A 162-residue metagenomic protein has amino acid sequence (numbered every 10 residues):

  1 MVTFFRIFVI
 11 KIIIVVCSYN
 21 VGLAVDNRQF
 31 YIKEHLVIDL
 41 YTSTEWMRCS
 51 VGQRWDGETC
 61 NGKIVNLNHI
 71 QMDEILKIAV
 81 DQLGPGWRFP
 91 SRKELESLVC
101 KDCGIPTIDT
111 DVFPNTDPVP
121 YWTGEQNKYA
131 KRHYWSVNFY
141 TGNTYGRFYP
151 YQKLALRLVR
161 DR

Functional and structural regions predicted by a protein language model:
M1-I7: Positively charged n-region of N-terminal signal peptides that target proteins for export
V9-S18: Bacterial N-terminal signal peptides
G22-D26: Boundary at the C-terminal end of the N-terminal hydrophobic targeting segment
Y31-K33: Short, small/polar residue-rich loop motifs at catalytic or cofactor-binding pockets
H35, L40-R88, R92-L95, V99-K101: Short aromatic-cysteine micro-motif
S43-W46, W122, L158: Bulky hydrophobic/aromatic "packing anchor" residues in well-ordered structure
D73-G86, R92-T141, R147, D161: An exposed tryptophan-centered "aromatic clamp" motif
F148-R162: Short, structured beta-strand segments at or near domain termini in extracellular proteins/domains
